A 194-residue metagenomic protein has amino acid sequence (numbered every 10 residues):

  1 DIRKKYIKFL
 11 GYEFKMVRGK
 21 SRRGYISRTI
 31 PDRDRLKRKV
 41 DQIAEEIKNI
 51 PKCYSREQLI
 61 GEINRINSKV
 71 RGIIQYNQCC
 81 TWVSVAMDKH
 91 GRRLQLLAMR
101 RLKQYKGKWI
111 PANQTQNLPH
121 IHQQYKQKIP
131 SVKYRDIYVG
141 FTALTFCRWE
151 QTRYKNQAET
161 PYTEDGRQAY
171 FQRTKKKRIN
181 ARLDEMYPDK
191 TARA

Functional and structural regions predicted by a protein language model:
D1-A194: Non-catalytic terminal/accessory segments
